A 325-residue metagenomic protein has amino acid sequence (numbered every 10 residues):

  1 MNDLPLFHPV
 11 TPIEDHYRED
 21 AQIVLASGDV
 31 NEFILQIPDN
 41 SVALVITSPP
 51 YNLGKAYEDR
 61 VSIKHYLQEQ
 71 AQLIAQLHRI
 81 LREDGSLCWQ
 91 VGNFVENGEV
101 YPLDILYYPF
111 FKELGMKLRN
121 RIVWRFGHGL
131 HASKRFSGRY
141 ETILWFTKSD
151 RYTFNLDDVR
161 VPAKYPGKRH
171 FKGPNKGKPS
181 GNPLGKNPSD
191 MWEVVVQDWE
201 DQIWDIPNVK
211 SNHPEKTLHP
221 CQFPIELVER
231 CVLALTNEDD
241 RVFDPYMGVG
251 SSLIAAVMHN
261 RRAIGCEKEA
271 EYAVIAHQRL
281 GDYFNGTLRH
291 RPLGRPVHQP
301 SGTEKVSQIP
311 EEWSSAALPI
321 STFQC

Functional and structural regions predicted by a protein language model:
M1-I275, Y283, W313-C325: Core catalytic lobe of class I
E271-S314: Cysteine-dependent PTP/DSP-like catalytic domain, specifically the C-terminal lobe
